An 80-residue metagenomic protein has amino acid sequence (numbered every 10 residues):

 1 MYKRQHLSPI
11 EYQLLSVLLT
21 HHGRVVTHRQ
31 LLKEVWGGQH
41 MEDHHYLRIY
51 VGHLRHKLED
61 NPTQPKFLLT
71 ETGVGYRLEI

Functional and structural regions predicted by a protein language model:
M1: Active-site loops and adjacent core secondary-structure elements that bind or stabilize anionic groups
R4-F67, T72-V74: Positively charged, aromatic-enriched patches within helix-turn-helix-type DNA-binding elements, predominantly
R77-I80: C-terminal edge and immediately downstream basic/flexible tail or linker adjoining helix-turn-helix-like DNA-binding
